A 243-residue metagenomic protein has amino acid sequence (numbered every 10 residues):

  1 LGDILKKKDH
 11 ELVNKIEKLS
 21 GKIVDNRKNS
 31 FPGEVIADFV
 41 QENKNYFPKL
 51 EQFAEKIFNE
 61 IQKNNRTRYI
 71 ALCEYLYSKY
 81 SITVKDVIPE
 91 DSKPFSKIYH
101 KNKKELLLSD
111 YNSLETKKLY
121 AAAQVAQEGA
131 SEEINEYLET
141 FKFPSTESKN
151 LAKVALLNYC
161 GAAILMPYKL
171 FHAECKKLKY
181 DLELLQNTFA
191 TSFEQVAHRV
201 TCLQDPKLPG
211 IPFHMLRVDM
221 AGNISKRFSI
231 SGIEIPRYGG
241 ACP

Functional and structural regions predicted by a protein language model:
L1-P243: Short juxta-domain linker segments that transition from a proline/glycine-rich, charged coil into a short amphipathic
